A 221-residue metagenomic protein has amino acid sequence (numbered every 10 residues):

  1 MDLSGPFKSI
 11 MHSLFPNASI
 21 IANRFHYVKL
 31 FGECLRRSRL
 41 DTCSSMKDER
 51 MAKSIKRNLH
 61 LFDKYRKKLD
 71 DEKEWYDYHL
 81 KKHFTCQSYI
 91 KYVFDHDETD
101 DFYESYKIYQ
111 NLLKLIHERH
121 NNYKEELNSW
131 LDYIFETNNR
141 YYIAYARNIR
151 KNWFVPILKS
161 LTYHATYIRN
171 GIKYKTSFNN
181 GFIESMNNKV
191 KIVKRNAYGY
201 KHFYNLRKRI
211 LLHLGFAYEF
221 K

Functional and structural regions predicted by a protein language model:
M1-F15, V28, D48-K221: Acidic/histidine-rich catalytic cores and adjacent linkers of DNA breakage/strand-transfer/modification proteins
N17-C34: Inter-helix linker motif
A18-S19, T42-K47: Short, polar/flexible loop-turn hinges at active-site or ligand-entry regions and domain interfaces
E33-S44: Short, surface-exposed amphipathic charged segments that create phosphate/polyanion-binding patches used for binding
